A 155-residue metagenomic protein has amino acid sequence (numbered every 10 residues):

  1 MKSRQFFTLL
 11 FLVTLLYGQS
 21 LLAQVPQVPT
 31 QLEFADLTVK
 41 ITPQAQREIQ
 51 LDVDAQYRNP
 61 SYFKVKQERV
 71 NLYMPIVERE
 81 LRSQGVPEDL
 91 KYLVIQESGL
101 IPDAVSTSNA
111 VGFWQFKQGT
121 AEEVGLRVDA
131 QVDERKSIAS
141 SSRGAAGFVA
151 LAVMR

Functional and structural regions predicted by a protein language model:
K2-Q5, Y17-G85: An acidic, Gly/Ser/Thr/Pro-rich helix-cap/linker signature
F11-L16: Hydrophobic helical h-region of N-terminal Sec-dependent signal peptides in bacterial secretory/periplasmic proteins
Q56, P60, E97, T120-V128: A short secondary-structure junction motif
Q67, N71-E78, L90-Y92, K117-A121 (+2 more regions): Extracytoplasmic/secreted envelope proteins and their assembly/folding machinery, especially bacterial periplasmic
V86-D103: Short, functionally critical alpha-helical segments immediately adjacent to catalytic or ligand/cofactor-binding
G99-T107, E123, A152: Secretory-pathway/luminal and periplasmic proteins that interact with or process carbohydrate-rich
S108-A130, S142-A145: Substrate-binding/active-site groove segments that recognize and process beta-1,4-linked N-acetyl-hexosamine
V128, V149-R155: Inter-helical turn/loop segments and adjacent helix faces that build the functional surface of alpha-helical bundle
